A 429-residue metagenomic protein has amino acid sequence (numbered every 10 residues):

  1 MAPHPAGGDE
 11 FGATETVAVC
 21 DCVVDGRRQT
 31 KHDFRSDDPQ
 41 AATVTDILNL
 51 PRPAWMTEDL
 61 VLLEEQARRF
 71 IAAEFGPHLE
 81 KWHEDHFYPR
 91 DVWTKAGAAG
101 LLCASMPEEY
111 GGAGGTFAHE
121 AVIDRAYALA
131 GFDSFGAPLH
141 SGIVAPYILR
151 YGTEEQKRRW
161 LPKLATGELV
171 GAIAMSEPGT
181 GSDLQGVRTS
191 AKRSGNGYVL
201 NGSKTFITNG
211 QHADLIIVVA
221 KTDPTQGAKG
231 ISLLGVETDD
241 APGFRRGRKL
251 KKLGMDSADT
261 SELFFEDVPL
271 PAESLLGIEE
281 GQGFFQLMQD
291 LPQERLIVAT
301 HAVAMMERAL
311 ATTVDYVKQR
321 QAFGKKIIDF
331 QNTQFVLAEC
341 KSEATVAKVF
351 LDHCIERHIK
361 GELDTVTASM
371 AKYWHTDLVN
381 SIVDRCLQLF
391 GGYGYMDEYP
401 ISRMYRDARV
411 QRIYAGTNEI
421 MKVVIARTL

Functional and structural regions predicted by a protein language model:
A2, A6, A13-A18, T30: Short linear motifs in low-complexity or flexible loops
E10-F11, C22: Alpha-helix boundary/capping motif
C22, F34-G136, Y151-Q156, K163-E168 (+5 more regions): Alpha-helical interface subdomain recognition
G100, I123-A128, A220, V236-A241 (+1 more regions): Short Ser/Thr-interspersed hydrophobic loop/turn segments at strand-loop and sheet-helix junctions that line or gate
A137-P138, L164, G179-S182, F206-N209 (+2 more regions): Short Gly/Pro-enriched turn/cap motifs at secondary-structure boundaries
G167-M175: A short, Trp-centered hydrophobic/proline-enriched beta-strand micro-motif
G186, A241-P269: Flexible, small-/acidic-enriched active-site or ligand-binding loops
G197, N201-R246: A short core secondary-structure module
